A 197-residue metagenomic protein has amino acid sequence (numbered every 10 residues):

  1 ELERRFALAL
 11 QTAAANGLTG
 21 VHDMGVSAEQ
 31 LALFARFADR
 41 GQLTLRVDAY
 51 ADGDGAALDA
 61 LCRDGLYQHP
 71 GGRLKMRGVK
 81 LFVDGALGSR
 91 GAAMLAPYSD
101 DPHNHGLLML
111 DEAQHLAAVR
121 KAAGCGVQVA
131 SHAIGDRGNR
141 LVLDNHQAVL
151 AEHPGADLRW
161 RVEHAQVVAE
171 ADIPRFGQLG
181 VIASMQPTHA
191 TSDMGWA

Functional and structural regions predicted by a protein language model:
E1, R73, W196-A197: Short, intrinsically disordered, charge-balanced linker/junction segments flanking boundaries in proteins
E1-C62, L81-I134, G138, A151-P154 (+1 more regions): Divalent metal-binding segments
L31, N139-Q147, P174, D193-A197: Histidine/acidic-residue-rich catalytic or RNA/ligand-binding cores of hydrolases and nuclease-related proteins
D39-R40, D64-Y67, Q147-L150, G180: Short, hinge-like loop/turn segments at secondary-structure boundaries
A57-G78, V168-G180: Short amphipathic alpha-helices and their capping/turn segments at secondary-structure boundaries
R73-G91, V181-A190: Non-cysteine beta-strand/loop elements that form the S-adenosyl-L-methionine
V162: Active-site neighborhood of glycoside hydrolase catalytic domains
V167-A197: Active-site-adjacent C-terminal substructures of enzyme catalytic domains
